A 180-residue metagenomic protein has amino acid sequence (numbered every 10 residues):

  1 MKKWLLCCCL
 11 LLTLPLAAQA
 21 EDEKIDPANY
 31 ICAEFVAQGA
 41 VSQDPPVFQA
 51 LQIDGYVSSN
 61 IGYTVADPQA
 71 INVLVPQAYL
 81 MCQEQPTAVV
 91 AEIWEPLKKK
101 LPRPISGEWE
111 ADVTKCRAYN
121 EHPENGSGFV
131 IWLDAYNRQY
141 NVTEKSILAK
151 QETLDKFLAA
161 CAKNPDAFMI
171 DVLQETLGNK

Functional and structural regions predicted by a protein language model:
W4-L14, A18: Sec-dependent N-terminal signal peptides
C7-C9, I31, E124: Intrinsic disorder/low-complexity detector
P15-A17, C32, C116: A generic alpha-helix preference that emphasizes hydrophobic side chains
D22-I25, A40-K180: Compact alpha-helical subdomains of small soluble proteins
K24-A37: N-terminal export/targeting and maturation segments
